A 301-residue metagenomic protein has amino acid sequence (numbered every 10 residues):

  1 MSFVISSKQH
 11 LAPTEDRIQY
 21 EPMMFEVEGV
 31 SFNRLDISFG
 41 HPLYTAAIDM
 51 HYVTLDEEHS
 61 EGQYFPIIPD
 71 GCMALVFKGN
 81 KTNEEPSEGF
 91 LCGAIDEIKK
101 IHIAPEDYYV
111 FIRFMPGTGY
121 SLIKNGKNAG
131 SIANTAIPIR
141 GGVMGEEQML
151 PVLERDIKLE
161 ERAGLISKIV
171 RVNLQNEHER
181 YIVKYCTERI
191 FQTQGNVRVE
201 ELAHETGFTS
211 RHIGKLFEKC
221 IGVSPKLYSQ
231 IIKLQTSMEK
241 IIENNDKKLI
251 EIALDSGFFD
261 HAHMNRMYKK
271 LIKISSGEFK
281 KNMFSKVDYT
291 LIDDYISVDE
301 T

Functional and structural regions predicted by a protein language model:
S2-T187, F191-Q192, R198-E200, T206-S210 (+4 more regions): Alpha-helical bundle regulatory/interaction domains
H178-Y181, R189, F217, I221-N244 (+2 more regions): Alpha-helical DNA-contacting segments of helix-turn-helix folds
L202-H204, I213, S237: A general nucleic-acid interaction/assembly signal
G207, Y228-I231, A262: Conserved structured core elements
